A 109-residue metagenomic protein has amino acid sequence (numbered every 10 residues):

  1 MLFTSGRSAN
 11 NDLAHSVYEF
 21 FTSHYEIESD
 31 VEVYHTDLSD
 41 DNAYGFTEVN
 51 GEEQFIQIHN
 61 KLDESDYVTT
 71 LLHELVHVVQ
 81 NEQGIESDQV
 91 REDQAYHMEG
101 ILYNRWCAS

Functional and structural regions predicted by a protein language model:
M1-T4: Acidic/histidine-rich, surface-exposed loop or edge segments in extracytoplasmic proteins
R7-S29: Zn2+-dependent metallopeptidase catalytic core
S8-D12, L62, E86, V90: Residue-level detector of secondary-structure boundary/capping sites
L13, V17, Y67, L71 (+2 more regions): Stable alpha-helical elements in mature extracytoplasmic
H24, V33-F55, E64-S65: Catalytic zinc-binding patch centered on the HExxH motif and its immediate surroundings that defines zinc-dependent
Y25, I85-S109: Post-HExxH zinc-binding segment in Zn-dependent metallohydrolases
Q54-L71, I85-S87: Short pre-active-site segment immediately N-terminal to the catalytic Zn-binding motif
T70, E74-V78, E82: Catalytic glutamate of the conserved HExxH
